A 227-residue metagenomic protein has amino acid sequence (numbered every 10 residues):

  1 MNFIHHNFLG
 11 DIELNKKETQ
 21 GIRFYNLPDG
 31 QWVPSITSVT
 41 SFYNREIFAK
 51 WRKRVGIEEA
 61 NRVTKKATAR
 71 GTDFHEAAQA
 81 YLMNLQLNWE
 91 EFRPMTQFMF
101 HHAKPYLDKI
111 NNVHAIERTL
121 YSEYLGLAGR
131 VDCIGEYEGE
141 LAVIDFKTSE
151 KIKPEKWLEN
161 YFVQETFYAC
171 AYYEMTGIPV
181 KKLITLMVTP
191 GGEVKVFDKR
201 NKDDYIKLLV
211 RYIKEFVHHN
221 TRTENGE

Functional and structural regions predicted by a protein language model:
M1-A128: Metal-dependent nuclease catalytic cores that hydrolyze phosphodiester bonds in DNA/RNA, characterized by
A115-R222: Mg2+/Mn2+-dependent nuclease catalytic core
N225-E227: Short acidic DE-rich linear segments
